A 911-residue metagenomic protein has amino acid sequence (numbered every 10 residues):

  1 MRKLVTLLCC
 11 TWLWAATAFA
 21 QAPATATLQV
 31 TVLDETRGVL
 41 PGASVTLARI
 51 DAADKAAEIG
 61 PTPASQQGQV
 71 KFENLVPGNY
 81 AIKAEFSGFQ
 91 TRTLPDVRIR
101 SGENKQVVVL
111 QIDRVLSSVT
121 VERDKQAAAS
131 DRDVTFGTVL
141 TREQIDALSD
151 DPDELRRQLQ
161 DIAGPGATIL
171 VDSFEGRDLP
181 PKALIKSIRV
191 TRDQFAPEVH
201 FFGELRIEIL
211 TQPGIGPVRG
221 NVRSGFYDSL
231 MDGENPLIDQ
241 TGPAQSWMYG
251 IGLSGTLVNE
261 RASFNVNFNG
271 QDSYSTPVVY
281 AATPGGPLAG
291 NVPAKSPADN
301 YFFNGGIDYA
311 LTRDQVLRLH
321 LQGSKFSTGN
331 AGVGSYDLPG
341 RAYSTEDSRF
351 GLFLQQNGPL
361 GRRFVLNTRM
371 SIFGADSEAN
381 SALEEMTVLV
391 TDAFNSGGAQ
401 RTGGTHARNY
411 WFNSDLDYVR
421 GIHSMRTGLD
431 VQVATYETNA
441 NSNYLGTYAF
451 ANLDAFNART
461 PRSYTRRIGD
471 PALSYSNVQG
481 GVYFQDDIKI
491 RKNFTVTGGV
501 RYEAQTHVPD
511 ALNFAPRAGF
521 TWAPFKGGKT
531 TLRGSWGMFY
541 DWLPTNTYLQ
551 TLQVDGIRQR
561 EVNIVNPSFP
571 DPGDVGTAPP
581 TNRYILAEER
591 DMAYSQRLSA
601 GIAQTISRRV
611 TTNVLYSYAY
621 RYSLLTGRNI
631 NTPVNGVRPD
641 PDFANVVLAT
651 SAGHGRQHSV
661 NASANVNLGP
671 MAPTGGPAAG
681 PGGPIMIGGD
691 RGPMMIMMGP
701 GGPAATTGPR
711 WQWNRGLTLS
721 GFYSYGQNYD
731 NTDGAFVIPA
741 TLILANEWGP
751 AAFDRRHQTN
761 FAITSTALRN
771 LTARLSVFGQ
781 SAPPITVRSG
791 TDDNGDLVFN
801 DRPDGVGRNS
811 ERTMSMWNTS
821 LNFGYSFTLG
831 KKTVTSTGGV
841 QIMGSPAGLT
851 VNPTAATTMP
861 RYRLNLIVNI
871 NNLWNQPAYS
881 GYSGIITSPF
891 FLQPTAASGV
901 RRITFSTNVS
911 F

Functional and structural regions predicted by a protein language model:
L7, A18-D133, D178-K182, D314: Periplasm-facing N-terminal accessory domains of Gram-negative outer-membrane beta-barrel systems
Q90-R92, D96-V107, Q111-I215, Y227-I238 (+3 more regions): Periplasmic N-terminal accessory/gating domains of Gram-negative outer-membrane beta-barrel systems
R123, V222-D228, V266-D272, L319-G323 (+11 more regions): Transmembrane beta-barrel strands of outer-membrane/channel proteins
G242-S327, S344-S371, P516: Transmembrane beta-barrel wall of Gram-negative outer-membrane proteins
D299, R313-V482, N629-N661, A896: Replace "related TpsB outer-membrane translocases also match" with "some related outer-membrane beta-barrels such as
D510, T521-G653, Q657, A678-P684 (+4 more regions): Solvent-exposed loop/turn elements at secondary-structure boundaries
R609, P677-P703, L768-N800, M814-N818 (+1 more regions): C-terminal beta-signal and adjacent terminal beta-strands/loops of Gram-negative outer-membrane beta-barrel proteins
N613-R788: Gram-negative outer-membrane beta-barrel transporters
